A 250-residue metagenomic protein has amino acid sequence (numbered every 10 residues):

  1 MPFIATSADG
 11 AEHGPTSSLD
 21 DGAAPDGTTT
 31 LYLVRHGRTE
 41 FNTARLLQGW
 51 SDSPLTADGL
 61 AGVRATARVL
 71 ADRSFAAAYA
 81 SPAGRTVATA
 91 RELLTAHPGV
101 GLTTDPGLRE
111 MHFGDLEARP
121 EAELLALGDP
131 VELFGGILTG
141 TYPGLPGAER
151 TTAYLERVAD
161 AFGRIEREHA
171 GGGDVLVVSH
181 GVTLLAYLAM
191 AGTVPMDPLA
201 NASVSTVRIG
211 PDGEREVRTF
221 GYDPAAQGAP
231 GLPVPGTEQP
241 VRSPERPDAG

Functional and structural regions predicted by a protein language model:
M1-T28, H112-E123, R167, G171-G173 (+1 more regions): Acidic, low-complexity terminal tails and accessory targeting/binding regions of phosphate-metabolizing enzymes
P2-P98: Active-site-proximal alpha-helix that buttresses catalytic centers in soluble enzyme cores
L31, G173-G181: Generic beta-sheet signal
G37, G181-V182: Active-site metal-binding loops of divalent metal-dependent hydrolases
P54, H97-P106, P195-S203: Short hydrophobic/aromatic-enriched beta-strand-loop microsegments
R64-A71, L155, A159-R167, L188: Generic structural signal for well-ordered alpha-helical scaffold segments
A80-S81, E156, V178-S179: Short beta-strand scaffold positions
A96-R157, R218-F220, G228-Q239, P244: Phosphate-handling substructures
